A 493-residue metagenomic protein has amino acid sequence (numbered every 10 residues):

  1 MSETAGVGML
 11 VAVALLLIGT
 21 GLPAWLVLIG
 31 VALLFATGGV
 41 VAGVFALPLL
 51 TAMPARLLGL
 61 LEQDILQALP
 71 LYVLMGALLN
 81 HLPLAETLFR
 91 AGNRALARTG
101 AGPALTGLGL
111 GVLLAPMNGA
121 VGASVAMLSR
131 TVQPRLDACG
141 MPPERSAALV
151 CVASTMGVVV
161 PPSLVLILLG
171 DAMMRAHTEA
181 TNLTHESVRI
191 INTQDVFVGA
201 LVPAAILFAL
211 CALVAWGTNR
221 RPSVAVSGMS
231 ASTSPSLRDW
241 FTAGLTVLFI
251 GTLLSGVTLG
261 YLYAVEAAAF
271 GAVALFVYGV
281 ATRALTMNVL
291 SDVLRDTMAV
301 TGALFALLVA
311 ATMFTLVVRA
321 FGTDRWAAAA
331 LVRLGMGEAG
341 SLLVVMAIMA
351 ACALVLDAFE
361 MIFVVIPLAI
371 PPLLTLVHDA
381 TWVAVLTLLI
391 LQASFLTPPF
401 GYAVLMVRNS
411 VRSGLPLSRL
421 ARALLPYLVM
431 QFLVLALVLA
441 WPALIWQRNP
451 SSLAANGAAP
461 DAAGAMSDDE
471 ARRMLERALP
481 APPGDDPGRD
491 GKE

Functional and structural regions predicted by a protein language model:
M1-E493: Alpha-helical transmembrane segments of multi-pass membrane transport proteins
